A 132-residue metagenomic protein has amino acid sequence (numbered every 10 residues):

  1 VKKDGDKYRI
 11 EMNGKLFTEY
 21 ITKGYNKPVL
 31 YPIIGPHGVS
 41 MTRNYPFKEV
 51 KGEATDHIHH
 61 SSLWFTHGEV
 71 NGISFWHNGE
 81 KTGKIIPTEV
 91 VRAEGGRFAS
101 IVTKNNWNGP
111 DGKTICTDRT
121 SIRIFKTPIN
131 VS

Functional and structural regions predicted by a protein language model:
V1-H57: Beta-strand-rich N-terminal accessory domains
T55-N130: Extended, loop-rich substrate-binding clefts of extracytoplasmic carbohydrate-active enzymes
